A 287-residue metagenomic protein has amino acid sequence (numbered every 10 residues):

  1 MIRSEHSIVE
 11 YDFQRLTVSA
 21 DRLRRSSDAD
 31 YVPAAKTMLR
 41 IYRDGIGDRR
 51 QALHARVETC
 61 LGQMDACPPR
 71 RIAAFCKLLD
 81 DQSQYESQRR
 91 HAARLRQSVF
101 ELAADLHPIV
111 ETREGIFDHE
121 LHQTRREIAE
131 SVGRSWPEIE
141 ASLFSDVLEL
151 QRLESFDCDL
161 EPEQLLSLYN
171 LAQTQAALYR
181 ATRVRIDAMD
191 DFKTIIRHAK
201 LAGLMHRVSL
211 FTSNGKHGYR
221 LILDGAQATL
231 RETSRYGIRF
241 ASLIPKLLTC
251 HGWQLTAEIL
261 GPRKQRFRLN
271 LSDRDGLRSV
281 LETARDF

Functional and structural regions predicted by a protein language model:
M1-A284: Nuclease-adjacent, charged terminal/linker segments that flank catalytic cores
F287: Short acidic loop-to-beta-strand element that houses the catalytic metal-binding Asp/Glu of nuclease active sites
